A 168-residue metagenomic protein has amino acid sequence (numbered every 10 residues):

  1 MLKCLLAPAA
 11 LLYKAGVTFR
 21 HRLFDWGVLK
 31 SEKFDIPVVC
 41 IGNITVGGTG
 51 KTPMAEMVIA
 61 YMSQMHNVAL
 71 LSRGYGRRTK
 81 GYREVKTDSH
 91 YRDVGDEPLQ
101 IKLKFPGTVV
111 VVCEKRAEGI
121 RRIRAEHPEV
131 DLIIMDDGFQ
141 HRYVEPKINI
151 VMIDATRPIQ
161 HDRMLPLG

Functional and structural regions predicted by a protein language model:
M1-G16: Charged, amphipathic alpha-helical linker segments immediately N-terminal to NTP-binding catalytic cores
A7-A9, I36, E97: Hydrophobic alpha-helix-in-membranes signature
A10, V38-N43, G47, Y61-N67 (+3 more regions): P-loop NTP-binding module
H21-T87: Walker A (P-loop) phosphate-binding motif
Y75-G168: Phosphate/Mg2+-binding loops and adjacent switch elements in nucleotide/diphosphate-handling enzyme cores
